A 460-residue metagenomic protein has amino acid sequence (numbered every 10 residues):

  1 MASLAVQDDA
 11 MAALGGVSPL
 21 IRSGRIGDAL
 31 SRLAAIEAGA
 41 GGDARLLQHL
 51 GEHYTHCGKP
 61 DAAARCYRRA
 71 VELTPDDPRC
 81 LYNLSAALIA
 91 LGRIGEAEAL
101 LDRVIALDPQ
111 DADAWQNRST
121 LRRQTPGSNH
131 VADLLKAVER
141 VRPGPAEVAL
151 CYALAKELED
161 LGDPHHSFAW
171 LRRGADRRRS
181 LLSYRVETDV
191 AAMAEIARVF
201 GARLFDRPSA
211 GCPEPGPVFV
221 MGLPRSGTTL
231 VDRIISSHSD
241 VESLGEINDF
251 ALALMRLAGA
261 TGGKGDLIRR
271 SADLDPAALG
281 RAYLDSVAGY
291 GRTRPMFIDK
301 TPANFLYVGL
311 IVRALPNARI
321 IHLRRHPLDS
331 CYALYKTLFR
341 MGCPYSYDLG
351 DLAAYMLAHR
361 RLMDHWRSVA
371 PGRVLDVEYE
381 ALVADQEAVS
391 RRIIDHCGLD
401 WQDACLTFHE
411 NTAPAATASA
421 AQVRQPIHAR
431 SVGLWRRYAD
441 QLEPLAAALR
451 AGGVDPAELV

Functional and structural regions predicted by a protein language model:
L100, Q116-S119, V131-P143, C151-P217 (+5 more regions): PAPS-dependent sulfotransferases, especially Golgi type II membrane carbohydrate sulfotransferases
G211-R313: Phosphate-binding active sites in nucleotide-utilizing proteins
